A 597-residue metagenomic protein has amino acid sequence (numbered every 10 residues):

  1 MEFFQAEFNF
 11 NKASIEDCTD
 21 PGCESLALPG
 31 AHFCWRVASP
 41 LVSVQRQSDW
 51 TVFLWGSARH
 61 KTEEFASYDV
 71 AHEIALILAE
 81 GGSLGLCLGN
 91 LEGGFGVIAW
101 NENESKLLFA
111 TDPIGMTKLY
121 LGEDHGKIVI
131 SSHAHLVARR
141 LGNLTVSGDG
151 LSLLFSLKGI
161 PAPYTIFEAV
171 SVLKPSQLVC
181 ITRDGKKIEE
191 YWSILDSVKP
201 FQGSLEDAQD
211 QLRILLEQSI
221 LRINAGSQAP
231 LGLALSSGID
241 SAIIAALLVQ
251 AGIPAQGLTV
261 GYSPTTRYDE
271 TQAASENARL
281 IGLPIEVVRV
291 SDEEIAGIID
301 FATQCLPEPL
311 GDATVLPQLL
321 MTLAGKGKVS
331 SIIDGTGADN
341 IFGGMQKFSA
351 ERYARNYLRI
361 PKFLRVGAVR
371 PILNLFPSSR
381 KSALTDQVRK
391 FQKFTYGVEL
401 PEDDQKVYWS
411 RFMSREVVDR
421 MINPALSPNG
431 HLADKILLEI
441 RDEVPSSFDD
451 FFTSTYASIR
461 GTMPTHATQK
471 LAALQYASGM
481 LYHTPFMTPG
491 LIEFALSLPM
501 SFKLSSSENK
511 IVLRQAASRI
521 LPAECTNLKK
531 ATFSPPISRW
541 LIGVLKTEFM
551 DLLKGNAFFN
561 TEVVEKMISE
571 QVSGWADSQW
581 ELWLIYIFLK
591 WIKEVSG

Functional and structural regions predicted by a protein language model:
M1-D300, C305, Q318, R519 (+2 more regions): Cysteine-centered catalytic environments shared across enzyme families
K12, N103-L108, P113-L119, E123-H125 (+6 more regions): ATP-dependent adenylate-handling active sites, centered on carboxylate activation for C-N bond formation
C34-P40, P113, S458-A473, A495 (+1 more regions): Short Ser/Thr-interspersed hydrophobic loop/turn segments at strand-loop and sheet-helix junctions that line or gate
T62, D419-A457: Glycine/proline-rich, flexible active-site/cofactor-binding loop segments that harbor closely spaced acidic
I77-E80, A138-R139, D434-D449, A557-A576 (+1 more regions): Short amphipathic alpha-helical segments and their helix-coil junctions
L86-C87, L141-G148, D207, G311 (+3 more regions): Structural motif
K127-V129, S171, Y456, R460 (+3 more regions): A residue-level structural signature of the nucleotidyltransferase/glycosyltransferase Rossmann-like core
L521-W575: PAPS-dependent sulfotransferase catalytic core
